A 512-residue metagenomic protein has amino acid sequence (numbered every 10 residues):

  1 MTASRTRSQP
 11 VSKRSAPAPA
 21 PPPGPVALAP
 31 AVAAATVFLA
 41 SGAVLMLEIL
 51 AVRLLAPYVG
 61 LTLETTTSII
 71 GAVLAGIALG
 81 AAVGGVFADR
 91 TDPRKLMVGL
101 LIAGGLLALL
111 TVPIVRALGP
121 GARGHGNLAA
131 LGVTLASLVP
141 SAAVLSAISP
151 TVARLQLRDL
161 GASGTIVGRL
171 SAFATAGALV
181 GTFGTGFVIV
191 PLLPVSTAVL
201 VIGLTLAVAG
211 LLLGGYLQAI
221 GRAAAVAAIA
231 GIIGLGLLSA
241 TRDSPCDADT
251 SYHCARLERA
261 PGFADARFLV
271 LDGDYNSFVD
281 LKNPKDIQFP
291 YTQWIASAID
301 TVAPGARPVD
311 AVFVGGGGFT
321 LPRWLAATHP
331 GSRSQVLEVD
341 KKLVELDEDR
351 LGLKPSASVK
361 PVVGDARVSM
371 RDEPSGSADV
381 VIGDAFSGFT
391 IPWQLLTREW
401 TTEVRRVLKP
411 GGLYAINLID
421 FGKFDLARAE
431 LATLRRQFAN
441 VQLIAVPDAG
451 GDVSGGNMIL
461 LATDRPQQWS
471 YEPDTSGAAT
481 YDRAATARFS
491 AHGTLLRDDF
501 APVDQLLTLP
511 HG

Functional and structural regions predicted by a protein language model:
T2-A248, R259, F263, G273-N276 (+13 more regions): Alpha-helical transmembrane segments of multi-pass membrane proteins
I220-F278, P284-Q288, A298-V302, Q442-G512: Soluble small-group transferase modules, centered on the S-adenosyl donor enzyme superfamily
L281-K285, G388-I391, I416-G422: Second-shell loop/turn segments in exported
A306-G317: Conserved class I S-adenosyl-L-methionine
V344-E345: Short alpha-helix immediately C-terminal to the canonical SAM-binding loop
R367-R371: Short loop/turn elements that flank and shape the SAM/SAH-binding pocket of Class I
F389-E403, L426: A short, conserved alpha-helix within the catalytic core of class I
